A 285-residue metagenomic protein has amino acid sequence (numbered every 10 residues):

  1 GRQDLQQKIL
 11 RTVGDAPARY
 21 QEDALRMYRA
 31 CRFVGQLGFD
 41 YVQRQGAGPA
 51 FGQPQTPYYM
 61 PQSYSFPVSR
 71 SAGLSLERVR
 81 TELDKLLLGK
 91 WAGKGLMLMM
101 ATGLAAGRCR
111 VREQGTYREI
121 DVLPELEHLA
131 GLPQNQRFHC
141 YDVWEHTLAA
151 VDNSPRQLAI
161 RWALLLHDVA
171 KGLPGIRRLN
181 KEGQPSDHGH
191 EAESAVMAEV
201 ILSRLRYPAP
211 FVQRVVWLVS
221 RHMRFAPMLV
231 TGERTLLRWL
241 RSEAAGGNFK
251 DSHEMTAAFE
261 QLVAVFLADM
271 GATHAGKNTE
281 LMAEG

Functional and structural regions predicted by a protein language model:
G1-Q157, R161-L165, V169-G189, E193-A209: Glycine- and charge-enriched loop/helix tracts that form the active or gating conduit in phosphate/cation-handling
R2, L132, R137-H139, V151-D152 (+1 more regions): Histidine/acidic-rich helix-loop-helix segments that form or flank divalent-metal centers in metalloenzyme catalytic
V13, P17, F39-V42, W91-G95 (+6 more regions): Residue-level signal for secondary-structure boundary elements
P49-F51, Q55, T235, F249 (+2 more regions): Polar low-complexity intrinsically disordered regions enriched in Ser/Thr and small residues
A101-L104, E113-R118, D168, R214-H222 (+2 more regions): A glycine-rich phosphate-binding loop feature that marks nucleotide/adenosyl-phosphate handling sites
E125-P133, G276-G285: Conserved alpha/beta core segments of nucleic-acid transaction machinery
E182-Q184, L237-L240, E284-G285: Short, low-complexity, polar/charged sequence segments that are solvent-exposed and flexible
